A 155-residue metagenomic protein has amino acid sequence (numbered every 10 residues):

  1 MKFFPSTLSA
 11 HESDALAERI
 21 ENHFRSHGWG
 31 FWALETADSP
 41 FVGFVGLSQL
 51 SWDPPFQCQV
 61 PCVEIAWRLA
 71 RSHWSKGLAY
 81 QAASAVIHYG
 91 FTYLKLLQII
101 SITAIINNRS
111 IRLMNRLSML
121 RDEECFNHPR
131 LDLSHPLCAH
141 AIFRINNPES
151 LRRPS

Functional and structural regions predicted by a protein language model:
M1-N22, W29-W32: Conserved GNAT-fold acetyl-CoA-binding loop/helix
S13, F24-S26, S39, R153-P154: Compositionally biased, low-complexity repeat tracts
E35-S155: Acyl-donor (CoA/ACP) binding surface of acyl/acetyltransferases
